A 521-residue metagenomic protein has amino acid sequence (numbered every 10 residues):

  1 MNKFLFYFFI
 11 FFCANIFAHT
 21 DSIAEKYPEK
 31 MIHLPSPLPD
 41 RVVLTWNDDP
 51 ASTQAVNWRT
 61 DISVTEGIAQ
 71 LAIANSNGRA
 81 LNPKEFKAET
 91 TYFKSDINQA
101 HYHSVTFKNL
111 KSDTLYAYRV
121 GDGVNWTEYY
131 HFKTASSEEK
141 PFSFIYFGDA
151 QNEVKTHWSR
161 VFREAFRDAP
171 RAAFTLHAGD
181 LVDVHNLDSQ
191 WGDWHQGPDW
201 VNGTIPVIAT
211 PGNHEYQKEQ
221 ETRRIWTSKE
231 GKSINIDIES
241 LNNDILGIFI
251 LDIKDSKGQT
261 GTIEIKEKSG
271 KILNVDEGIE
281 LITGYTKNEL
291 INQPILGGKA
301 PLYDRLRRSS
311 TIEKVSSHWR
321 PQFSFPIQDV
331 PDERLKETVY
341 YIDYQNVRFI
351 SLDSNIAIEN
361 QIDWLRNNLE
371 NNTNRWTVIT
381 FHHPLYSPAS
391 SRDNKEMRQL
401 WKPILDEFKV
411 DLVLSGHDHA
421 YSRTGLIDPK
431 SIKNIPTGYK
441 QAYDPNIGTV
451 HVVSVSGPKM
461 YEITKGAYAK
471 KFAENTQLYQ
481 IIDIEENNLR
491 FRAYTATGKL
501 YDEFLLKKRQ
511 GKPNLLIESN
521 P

Functional and structural regions predicted by a protein language model:
F8, C13-Y146, R167-D168, I225-S228 (+4 more regions): Acidic, histidine-bearing metal-coordination/catalytic regions of metal-dependent phosphoesterases
S104-K108, L115-H131, S136, G192-S233 (+5 more regions): Extended active-site neighborhood of metal-dependent phosphoesterases/phosphodiesterases
V105, L273-N274: PAS-family sensory domains
Y146-G148, F174-D180, P206-N213, L352-D353 (+3 more regions): Active-site neighborhood of phospho(di)ester-bond hydrolases with catalytic His/Asp-centered motifs
N152-T156, D183-L187, P211-Q220, A357-N360 (+3 more regions): Active-site environment of divalent metal-dependent phosphoester hydrolases
S159-R224, K299: Core catalytic region of metal-dependent phosphoesterases/phosphodiesterases, especially metallo-beta-lactamase-like
N274-E277, L281-L306: PAS-family sensory/regulatory domains
N372-S415, S431-I435: Active-site-proximal segments of metal-dependent phosphoesterases and phosphodiesterases across multiple
